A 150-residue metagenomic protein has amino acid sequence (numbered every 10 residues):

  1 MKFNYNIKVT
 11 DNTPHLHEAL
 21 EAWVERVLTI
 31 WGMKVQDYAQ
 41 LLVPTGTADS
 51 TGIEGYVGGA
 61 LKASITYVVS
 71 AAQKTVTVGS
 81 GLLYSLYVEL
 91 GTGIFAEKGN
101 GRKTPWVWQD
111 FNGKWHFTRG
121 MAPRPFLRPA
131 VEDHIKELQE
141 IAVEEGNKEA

Functional and structural regions predicted by a protein language model:
M1-S85, G91, F95-A150: Short, Lys/Arg-rich flexible segments
